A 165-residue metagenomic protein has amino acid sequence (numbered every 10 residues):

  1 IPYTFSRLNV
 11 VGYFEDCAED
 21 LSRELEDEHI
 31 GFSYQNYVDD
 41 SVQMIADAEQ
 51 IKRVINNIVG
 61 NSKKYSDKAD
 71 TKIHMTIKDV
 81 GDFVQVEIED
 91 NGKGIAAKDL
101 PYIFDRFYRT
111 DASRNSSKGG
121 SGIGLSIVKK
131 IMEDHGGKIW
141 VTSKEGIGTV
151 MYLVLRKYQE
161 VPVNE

Functional and structural regions predicted by a protein language model:
I1-Y3, S41-A46: Conserved micro-motifs of the catalytic ATP-binding
T4-S22: A conserved beta-strand-to-alpha-helix junction within the catalytic ATP-binding
E24-Q35: Short conserved segments within the C-terminal catalytic ATPase subdomain
S62-K63: Short helix-loop "hinge" at the ATP-lid/N-box region of the Bergerat-fold HATPase_c
D90: Acidic ATP/Mg2+-coordinating residue in the GHKL
I95-R109: Short conserved segment of the HATPase_c
G136-G137: Conserved glycine-rich
